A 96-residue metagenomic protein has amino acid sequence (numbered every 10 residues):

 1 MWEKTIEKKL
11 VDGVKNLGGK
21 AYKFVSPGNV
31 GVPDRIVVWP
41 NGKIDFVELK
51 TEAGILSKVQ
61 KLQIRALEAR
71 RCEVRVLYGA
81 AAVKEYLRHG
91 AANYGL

Functional and structural regions predicted by a protein language model:
M1-L96: Catalytic phosphate/metal-binding cores of nucleic-acid and nucleotide-processing enzymes, i.e., regions that mediate
